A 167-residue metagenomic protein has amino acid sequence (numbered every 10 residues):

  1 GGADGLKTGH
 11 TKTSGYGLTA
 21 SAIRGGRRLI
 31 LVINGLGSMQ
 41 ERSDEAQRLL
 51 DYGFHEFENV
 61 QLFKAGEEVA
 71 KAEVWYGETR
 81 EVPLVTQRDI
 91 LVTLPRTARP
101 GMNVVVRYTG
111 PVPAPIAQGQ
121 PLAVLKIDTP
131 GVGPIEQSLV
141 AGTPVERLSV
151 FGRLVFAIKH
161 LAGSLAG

Functional and structural regions predicted by a protein language model:
G1-G167: Domain-terminus/edge residues, biased toward the C-terminal soluble/receptor-binding domains of extracytoplasmic
